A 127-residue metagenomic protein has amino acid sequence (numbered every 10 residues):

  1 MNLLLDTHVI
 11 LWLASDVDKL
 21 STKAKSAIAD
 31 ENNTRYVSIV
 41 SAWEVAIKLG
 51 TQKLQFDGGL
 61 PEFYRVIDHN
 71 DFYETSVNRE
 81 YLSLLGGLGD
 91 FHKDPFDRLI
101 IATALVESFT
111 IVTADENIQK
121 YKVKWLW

Functional and structural regions predicted by a protein language model:
M1-V37, K53-R65, E107, E116 (+1 more regions): Short, well-structured N-terminal submotif of metal-dependent ribonuclease cores
T7-H8, V45, L85, A104: Generic structural signal for small/hydrophobic residues in well-ordered secondary structure, especially within
V9, S41-A42, Y81, I100 (+1 more regions): Alpha-helix capping/helix-boundary segments
D57-P61, H69-A114: Active-site neighborhoods of divalent-metal-dependent phosphate/nucleic-acid chemistry enzymes
